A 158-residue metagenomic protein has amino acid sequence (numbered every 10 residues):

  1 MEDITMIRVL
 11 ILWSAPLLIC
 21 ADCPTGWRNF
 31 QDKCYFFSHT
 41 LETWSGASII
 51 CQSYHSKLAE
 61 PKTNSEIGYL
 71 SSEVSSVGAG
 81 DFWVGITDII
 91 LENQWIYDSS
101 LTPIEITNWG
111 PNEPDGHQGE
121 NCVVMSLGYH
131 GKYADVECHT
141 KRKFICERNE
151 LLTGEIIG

Functional and structural regions predicted by a protein language model:
M1-D22, L151-G158: N-terminal secretory targeting and juxtamembrane "stalk" segments of secreted and cell-surface proteins
A15-S56: Extracellular disulfide-stabilized recognition modules
C20-C23, C34, C51, W109 (+3 more regions): Disulfide-bonded cysteines in secreted/extracellular proteins and peptides
F30-D32, E42-S45, G131, C146-R148 (+1 more regions): Extracellular/mature segments of secreted proteins
H39, P61-N64, G85-I89, S126-L127 (+1 more regions): Active-site-proximal beta-strand/loop segments in catalytic clefts of secreted hydrolases
W44-S76, F82-I86: Conserved hydrophobic ligand-interaction patch in extracellular adhesion modules
S76, G80-E120, L127: Surface-exposed ligand-recognition segments of extracellular binding domains, strongest in the long/variable loop
V124-I145: Carbohydrate-recognition loop of C-type lectin domains
